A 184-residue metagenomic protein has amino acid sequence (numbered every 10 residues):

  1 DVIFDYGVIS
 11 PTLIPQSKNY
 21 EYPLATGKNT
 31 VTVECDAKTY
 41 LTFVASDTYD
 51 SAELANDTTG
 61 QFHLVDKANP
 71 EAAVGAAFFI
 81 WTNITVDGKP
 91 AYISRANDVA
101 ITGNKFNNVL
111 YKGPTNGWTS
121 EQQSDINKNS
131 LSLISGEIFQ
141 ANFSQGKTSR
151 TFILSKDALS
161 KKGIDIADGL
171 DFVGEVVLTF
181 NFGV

Functional and structural regions predicted by a protein language model:
D1-V184: Mature extracellular/passenger domains of Gram-negative fimbrial/pilin and adhesin proteins
